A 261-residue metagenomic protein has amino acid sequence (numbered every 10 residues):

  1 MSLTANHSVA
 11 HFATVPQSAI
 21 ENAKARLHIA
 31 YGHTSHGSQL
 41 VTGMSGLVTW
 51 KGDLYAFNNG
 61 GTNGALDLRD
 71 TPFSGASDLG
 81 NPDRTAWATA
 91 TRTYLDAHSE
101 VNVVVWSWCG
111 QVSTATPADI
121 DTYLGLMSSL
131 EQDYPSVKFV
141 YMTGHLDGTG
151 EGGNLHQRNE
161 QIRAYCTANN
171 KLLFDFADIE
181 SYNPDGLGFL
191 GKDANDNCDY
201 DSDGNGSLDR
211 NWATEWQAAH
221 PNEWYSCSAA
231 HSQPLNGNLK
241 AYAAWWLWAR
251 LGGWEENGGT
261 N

Functional and structural regions predicted by a protein language model:
S2-V104, L239, A243-L251: N-terminal carbohydrate-binding/catalytic regions of secreted carbohydrate-active enzymes
Y31-S38, P82, T114-D121, G153-Q157 (+1 more regions): Soluble non-cytosolic domains of exported or imported proteins
L40-M44, A115-D119, E151-N154, F176-A177 (+2 more regions): Short, solvent-exposed loop/turn and secondary-structure capping segments
S45, T49, C109, S128 (+4 more regions): Sec-exported extracytoplasmic/periplasmic mature domains
G52-T62, P135-T143, L173-A177, N257-N261: Surface-exposed patches in mature extracellular/periplasmic domains of secreted proteins
N81-G153: Extracellular-facing segments of soluble proteins and assemblies that are Gly/Ser/Thr-biased and enriched in aromatics
L146-D185: Substrate-gating cap/lid alpha-helix
N195-T260: Histidine-centered active-site loop/cap adjacent to the catalytic His in serine esterases/O-acetyl transfer systems
